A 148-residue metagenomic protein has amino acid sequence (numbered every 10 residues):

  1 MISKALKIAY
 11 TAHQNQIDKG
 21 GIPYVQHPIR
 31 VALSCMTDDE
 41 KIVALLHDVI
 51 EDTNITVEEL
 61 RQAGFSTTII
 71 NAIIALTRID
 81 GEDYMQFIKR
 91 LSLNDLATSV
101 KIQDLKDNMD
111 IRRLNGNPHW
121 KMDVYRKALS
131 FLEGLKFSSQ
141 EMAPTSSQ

Functional and structural regions predicted by a protein language model:
M1-S147: Active-site helical microenvironments for divalent-metal-assisted chemistry
